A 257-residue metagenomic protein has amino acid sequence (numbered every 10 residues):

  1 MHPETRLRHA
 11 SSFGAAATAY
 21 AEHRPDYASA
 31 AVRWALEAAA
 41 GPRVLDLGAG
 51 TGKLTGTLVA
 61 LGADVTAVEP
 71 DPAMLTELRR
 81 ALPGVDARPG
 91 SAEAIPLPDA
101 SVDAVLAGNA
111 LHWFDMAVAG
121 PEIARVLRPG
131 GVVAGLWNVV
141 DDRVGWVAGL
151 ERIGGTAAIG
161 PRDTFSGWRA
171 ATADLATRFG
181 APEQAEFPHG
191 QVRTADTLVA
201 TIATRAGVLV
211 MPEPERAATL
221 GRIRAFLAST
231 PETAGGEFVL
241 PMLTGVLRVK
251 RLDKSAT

Functional and structural regions predicted by a protein language model:
M1-A40, K53, M74: Conserved class I S-adenosyl-L-methionine
R43, T51-A94: Class I SAM-dependent methyltransferase SAM/SAH-binding core
L47: Conserved beta-strand/loop positions that form the S-adenosyl-L-methionine
E93-A104: A short acidic, Gly/Pro-enriched loop at the edge of an enzyme's catalytic core that lines a small-molecule cofactor
A107-G108, M116: A short beta-strand submotif of the Rossmann-like class I SAM-dependent methyltransferase core that lines
F114-E122: A short, conserved alpha-helix within the catalytic core of class I
P121-A124, R128-R193: Conserved catalytic/acceptor-binding region of the Class I
A171-T257: Conserved Class I S-adenosyl-L-methionine
